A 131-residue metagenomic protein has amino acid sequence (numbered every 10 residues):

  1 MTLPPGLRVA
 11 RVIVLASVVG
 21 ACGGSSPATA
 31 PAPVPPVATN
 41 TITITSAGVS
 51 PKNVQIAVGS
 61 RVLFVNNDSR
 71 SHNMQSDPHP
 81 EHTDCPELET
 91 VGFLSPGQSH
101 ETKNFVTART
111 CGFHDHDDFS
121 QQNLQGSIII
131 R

Functional and structural regions predicted by a protein language model:
M1-V12: Bacterial N-terminal signal peptides that target proteins for export
V18-A21: C-terminal motif of bacterial Sec signal peptides marking the signal peptidase cleavage site
G23-T39: Short, low-complexity, disordered segments immediately C-terminal to signal peptides in bacterial exported proteins
G24-A28, G92-R131: Extracellular/periplasmic metallocenter environments
P35-R61: N-terminal edge beta-strand
K52-Q75, S99-T107, C111: Beta-strand cores of secreted/periplasmic/IMS beta-sandwich domains, seen most often in copper-related folds
N67-R70, P78-E81, F119-S120: Acidic glycine-/aspartate-rich tracts in secreted/extracellular proteins
H82-E87: Short beta-strand and strand-turn-strand segments in soluble, beta-rich domains
